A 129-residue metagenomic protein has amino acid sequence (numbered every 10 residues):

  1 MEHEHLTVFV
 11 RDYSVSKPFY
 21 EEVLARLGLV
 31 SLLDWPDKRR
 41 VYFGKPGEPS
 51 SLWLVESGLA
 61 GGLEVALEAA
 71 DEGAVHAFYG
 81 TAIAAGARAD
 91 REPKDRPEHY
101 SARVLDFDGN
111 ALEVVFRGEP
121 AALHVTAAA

Functional and structural regions predicted by a protein language model:
M1-K17, V65, G118-A129: N-terminal beta-strand motif that seeds the catalytic metal site of vicinal oxygen chelate
E4-D12, S57-T81, Y100-L105, N110: Vicinal oxygen chelate
T7-P49: Core segments of cupin and vicinal oxygen chelate
P18, E22-A25, G73-A84: Replace "anionic and nucleotidyl ligands
G28-S31, L52-W53, A87-E92: A short linear hydrophobic-aromatic micro-motif
P36-R39, A60, R96-Y100: Short acidic/glycine-enriched loop/turn segments that link adjacent beta-strands
E48-W53, G109-A111: Short, charged/polar, Gly/Pro-enriched secondary-structure boundary elements
Y79, I83-A129: Vicinal oxygen chelate
